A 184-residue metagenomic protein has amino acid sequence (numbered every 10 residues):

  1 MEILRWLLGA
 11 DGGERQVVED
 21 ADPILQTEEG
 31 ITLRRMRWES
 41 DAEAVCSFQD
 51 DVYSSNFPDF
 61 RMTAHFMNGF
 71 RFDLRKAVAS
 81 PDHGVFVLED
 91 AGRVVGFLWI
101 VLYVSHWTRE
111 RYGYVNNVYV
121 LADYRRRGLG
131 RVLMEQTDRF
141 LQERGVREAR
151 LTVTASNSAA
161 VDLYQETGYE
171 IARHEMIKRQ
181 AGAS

Functional and structural regions predicted by a protein language model:
G30-S47, P58: A short beta-loop-alpha structural element at the N-terminal edge of CoA-dependent acyl/N-acetyltransferase catalytic
D50-L74: Conserved GNAT-fold acetyl-CoA-binding loop/helix
L74-V87, Y114: A short helix-loop-beta-strand connector motif used in the catalytic cores of GNAT acetyltransferases and, in some
V87, R93-L102, Y114, Y119: Conserved beta-strand in the GNAT
V104-V115, R125, A172: A conserved beta-turn-beta hairpin within the catalytic core of GNAT-like acetyltransferases that forms part
V115, A149-V153: Conserved hydrophobic beta-strand within the GNAT/NAT acetyltransferase core sheet that lines the active-site cleft
N117-V120, R126-R139, E143, D162 (+1 more regions): Conserved acetyl-CoA-binding loop-helix of GNAT-fold acetyltransferases
R131, E143, R147, A155-R173 (+1 more regions): Conserved active-site alpha-helix within GNAT-family acetyltransferase domains
